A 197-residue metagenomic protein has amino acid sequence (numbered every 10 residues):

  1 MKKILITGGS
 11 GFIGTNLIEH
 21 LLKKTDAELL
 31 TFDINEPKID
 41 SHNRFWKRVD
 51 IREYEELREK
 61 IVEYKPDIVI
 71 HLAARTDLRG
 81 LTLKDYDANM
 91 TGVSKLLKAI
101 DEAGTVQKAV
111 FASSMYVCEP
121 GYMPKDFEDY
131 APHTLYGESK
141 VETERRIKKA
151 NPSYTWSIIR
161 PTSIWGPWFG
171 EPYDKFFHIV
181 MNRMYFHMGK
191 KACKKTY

Functional and structural regions predicted by a protein language model:
I4-K24: N-terminal Rossmann NAD(P)H-binding glycine-rich loop of SDR-like oxidoreductase domains
T7, F32, V69-A73, A109-M115 (+1 more regions): SDR active-site strand-loop-helix element
H42-E53: Rossmann-fold cofactor-recognition segment
I51-N89, E102, P120-P124: NAD(P)H-binding glycine-rich loop region in Rossmannoid oxidoreductase-like domains and their noncatalytic homologs
R52, K84-K95, Y130, T134 (+1 more regions): Glycine-rich NAD(P)-binding loop of the Rossmann-fold in SDR/ketoreductase-type enzymes
R75-T76, M115-Y122, Y130, T162-W165 (+1 more regions): Active-site segment of SDR-like NAD(P)-dependent oxidoreductases
K95-L135, K149, S157: Conserved Rossmann-fold NAD(P)-dependent oxidoreductase catalytic core, especially the SDR/UDP-sugar
P152-Y197: NAD(P)-dependent short-chain dehydrogenase/reductase
